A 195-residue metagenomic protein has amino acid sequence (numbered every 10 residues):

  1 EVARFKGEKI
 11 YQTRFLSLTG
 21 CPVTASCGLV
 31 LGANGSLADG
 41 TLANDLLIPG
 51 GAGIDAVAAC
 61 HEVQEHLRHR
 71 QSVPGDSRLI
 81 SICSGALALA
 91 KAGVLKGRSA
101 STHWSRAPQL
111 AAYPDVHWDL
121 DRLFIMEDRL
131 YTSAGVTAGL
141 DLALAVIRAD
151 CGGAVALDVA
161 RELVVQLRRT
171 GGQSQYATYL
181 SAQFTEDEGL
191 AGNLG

Functional and structural regions predicted by a protein language model:
E1, A111, D141-L144: Predominant activation on well-ordered alpha-helical scaffold segments within soluble catalytic domains
E1-L79, L87-K91, L120, R148 (+2 more regions): Extended, subdomain-level signal for the structured scaffold at the beginning of enzyme domains
L47, L87-L95, I125, G139-L142: Acidic/polar active-site rim loop that often engages polyanionic ligands
G53-A56, L95-S99, L130-S133, A145-V146: Flexible, glycine/proline-enriched loop segments at strand-loop-helix junctions that form or flank small-ligand binding
L79-I80, S101, D119, Y131: Structural detector of well-ordered beta-strand residues that form the stable sheet scaffold of enzyme domains
L95-F124, D158-L163: A conserved active-site-flanking secondary-structure segment within enzyme catalytic domains
R122, M126-E162: Conserved anion/nucleotide-ligand pocket segment
